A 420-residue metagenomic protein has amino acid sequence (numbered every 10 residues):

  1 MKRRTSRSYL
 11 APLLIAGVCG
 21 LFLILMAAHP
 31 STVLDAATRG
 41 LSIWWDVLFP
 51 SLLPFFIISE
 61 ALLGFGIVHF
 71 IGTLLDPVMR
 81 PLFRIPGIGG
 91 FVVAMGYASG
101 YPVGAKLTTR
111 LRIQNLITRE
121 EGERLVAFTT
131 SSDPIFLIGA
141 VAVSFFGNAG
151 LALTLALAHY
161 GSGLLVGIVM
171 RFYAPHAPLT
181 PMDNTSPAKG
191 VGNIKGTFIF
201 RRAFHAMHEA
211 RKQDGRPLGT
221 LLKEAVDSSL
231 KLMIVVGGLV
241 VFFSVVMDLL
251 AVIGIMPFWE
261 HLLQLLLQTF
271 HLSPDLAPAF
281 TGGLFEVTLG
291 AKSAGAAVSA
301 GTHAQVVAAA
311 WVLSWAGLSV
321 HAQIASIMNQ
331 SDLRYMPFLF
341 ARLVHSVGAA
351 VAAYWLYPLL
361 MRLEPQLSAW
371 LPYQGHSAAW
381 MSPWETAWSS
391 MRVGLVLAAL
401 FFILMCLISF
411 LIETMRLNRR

Functional and structural regions predicted by a protein language model:
M1-S8, P175-D227, Q366-W388, I412-R420: Intrinsically disordered, low-complexity non-transmembrane regions of multi-pass membrane transporters
A11-G20, G40-F65, R201-H208, E224-L250: Core transmembrane alpha-helical segments of multi-pass membrane transporters/permeases
L14-V33, F56-G66, R171, E209-K212 (+3 more regions): Structural signal for alpha-helical transmembrane segments and their membrane-water exit/capping regions in multi-pass
V47-L52, A152-G167, V393-F401: Alpha-helical transmembrane segments
L82-F146, P278-S299, V306-S331, F340-L343: Alpha-helical membrane segments and immediately flanking helix-loop junctions that form or couple to the substrate/ion
E120, I135, L164, T302-C406: C-terminal transmembrane helix pair
V126-T130, I135-H205, I327, D332 (+1 more regions): Alpha-helical transmembrane segments of multi-pass small-molecule/ion transporters
L222, V226-A309: Transmembrane helical segments that form the transport core of multi-pass membrane transport proteins
